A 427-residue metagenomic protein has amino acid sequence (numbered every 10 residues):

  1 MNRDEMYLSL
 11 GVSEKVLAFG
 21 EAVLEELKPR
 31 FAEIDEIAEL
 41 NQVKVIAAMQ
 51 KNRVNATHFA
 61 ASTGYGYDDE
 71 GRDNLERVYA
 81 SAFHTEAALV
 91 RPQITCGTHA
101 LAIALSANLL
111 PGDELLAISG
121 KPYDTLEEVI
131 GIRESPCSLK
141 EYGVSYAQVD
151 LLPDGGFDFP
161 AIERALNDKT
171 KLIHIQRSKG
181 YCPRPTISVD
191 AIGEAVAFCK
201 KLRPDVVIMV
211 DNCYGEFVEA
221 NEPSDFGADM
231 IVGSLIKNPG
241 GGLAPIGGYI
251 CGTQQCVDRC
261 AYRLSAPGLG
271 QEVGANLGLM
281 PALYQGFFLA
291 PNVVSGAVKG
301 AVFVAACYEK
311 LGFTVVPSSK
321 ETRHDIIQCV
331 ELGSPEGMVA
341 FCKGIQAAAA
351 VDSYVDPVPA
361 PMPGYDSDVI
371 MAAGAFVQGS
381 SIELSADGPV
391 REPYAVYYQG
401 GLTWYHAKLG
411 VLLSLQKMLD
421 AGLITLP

Functional and structural regions predicted by a protein language model:
N2-K28, D35, V45-K51, N55-H58 (+6 more regions): Conserved PLP-enzyme active-site core in the AAT-like
L40-V43: Flexible, glycine-rich loop/tail regions that form catalytic "lids" or insertion modules at the edges of active sites
R53-V54, F59-L89: Active-site-flanking structural segment that lines cofactor/substrate pockets
S81-T85, P136-V144, A350: Short helix-loop-beta junction
E86-V90, D113-L116, K171-L172, D205-I208 (+6 more regions): Structural motif
E309-L426: Conserved C-terminal alpha-helix-loop-beta "cap" of PLP-dependent enzymes that closes/shapes the active-site mouth
